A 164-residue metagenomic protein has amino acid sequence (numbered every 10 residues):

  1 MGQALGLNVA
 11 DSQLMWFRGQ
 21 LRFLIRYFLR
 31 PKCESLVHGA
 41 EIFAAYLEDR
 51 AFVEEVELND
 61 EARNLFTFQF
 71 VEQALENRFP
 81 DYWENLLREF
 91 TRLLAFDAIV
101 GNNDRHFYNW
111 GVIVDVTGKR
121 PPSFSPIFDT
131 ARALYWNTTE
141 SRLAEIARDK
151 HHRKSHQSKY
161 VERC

Functional and structural regions predicted by a protein language model:
M1-N102, H106-F107, G111-C164: Anionic ligand-binding catalytic core segments
